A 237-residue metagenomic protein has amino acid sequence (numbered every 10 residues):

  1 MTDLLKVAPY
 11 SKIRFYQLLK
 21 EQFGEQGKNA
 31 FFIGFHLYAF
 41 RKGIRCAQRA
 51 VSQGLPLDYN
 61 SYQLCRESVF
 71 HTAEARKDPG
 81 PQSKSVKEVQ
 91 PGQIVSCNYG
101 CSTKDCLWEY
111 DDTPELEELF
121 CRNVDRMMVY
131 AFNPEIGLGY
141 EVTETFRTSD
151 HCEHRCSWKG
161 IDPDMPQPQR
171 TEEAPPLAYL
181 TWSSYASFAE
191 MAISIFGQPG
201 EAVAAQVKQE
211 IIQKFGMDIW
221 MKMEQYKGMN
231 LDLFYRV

Functional and structural regions predicted by a protein language model:
M1-I94, S102-N123, M127-Y130, G137-H151 (+1 more regions): N-terminal accessory segment detector
